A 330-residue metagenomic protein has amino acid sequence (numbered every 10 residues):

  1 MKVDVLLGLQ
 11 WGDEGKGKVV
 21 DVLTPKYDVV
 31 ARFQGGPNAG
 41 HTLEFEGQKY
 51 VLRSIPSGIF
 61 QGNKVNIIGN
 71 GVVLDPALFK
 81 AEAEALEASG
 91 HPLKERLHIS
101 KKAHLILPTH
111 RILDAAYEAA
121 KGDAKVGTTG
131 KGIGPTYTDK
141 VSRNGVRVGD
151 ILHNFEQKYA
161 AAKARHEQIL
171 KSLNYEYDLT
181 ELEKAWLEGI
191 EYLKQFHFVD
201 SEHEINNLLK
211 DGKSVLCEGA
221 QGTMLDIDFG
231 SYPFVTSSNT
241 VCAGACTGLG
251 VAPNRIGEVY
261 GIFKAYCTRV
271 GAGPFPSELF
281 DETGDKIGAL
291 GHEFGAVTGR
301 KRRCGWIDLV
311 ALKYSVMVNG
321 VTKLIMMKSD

Functional and structural regions predicted by a protein language model:
M1-D330: Non-transmembrane, aqueous-exposed alpha-helical and coiled segments at domain scale
